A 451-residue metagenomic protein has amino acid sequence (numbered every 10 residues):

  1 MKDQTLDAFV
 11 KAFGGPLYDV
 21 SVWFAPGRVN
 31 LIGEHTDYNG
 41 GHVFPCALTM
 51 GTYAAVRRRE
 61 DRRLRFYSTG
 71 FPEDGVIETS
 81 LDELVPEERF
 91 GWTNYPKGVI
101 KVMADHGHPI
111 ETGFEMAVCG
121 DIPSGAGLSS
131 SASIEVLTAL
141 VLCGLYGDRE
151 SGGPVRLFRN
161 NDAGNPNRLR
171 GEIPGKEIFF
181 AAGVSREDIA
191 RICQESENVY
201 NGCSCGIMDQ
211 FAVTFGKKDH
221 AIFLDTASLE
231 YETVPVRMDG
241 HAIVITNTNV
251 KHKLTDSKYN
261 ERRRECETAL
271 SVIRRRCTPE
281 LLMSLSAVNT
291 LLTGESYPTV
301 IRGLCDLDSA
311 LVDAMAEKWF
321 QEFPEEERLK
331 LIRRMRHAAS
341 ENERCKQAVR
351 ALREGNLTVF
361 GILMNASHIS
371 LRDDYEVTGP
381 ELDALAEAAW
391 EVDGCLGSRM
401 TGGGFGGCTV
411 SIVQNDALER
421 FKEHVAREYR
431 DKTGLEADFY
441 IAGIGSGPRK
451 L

Functional and structural regions predicted by a protein language model:
M1-P45, E78-E83, E88-M238, A417-L418 (+2 more regions): Gly/Ser-rich oxyanion-binding loop with an adjacent helix/lid that shapes the negatively charged ligand pocket
M1-R28, Y53-R89, G175-K176, F215 (+2 more regions): C-terminal nucleotide
A47-T49, R59, D121: A short, compositionally biased micro-patch
L48, G183, N260-R263: Short, conserved loop/turn and helix-capping segments at secondary-structure boundaries that abut family-defining
A132-S133, C408-I412: FabD-like malonyl-/acyl-CoA
F405: Glycine-rich phosphate-binding loop
